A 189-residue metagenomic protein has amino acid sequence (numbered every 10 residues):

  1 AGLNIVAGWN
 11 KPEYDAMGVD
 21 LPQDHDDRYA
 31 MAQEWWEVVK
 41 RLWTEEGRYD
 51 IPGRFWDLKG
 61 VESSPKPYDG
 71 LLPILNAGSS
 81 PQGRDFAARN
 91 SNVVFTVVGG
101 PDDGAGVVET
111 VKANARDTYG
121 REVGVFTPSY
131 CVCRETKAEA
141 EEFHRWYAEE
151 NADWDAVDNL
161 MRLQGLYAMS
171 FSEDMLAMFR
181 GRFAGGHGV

Functional and structural regions predicted by a protein language model:
A1-I5, P73-A77, N92-V97, V123-Y130: Hydrophobic faces of well-ordered beta-strands that scaffold small-molecule active sites in alpha/beta enzyme cores
G2-G18: Substrate-binding cleft and catalytic face of glycoside hydrolase catalytic domains, especially the flexible beta-alpha
L3, V39, I74, A87 (+1 more regions): Conserved, mostly hydrophobic/aromatic
K11, G18, H25-G70, P101-V189: An alpha-helical appendage that flanks or caps ligand/catalytic pockets
P22-D26, V93-V98: The substrate-binding groove and active-site-proximal loops of carbohydrate-active enzymes, especially glycoside
P67-Y68, F86-A88: Short, flexible turn/loop "capping" segments at secondary-structure junctions
N76-F86: Short, acidic/polar
S80, G100-P101: Short beta->alpha junction loops/turns
